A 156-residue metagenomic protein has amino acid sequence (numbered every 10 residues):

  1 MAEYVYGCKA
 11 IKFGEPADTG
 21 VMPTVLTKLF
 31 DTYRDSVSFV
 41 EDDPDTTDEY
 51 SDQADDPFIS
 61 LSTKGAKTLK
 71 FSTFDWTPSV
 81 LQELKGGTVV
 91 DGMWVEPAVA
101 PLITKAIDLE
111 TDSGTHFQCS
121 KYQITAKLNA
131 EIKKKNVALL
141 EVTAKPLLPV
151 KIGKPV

Functional and structural regions predicted by a protein language model:
M1-P78, K121-L139: Solvent-exposed edge beta-strands and adjacent loop segments that serve as assembly or binding interfaces
A10, A17, P23, V89-V90 (+3 more regions): Polar low-complexity intrinsically disordered regions enriched in Ser/Thr and small residues
E15, M22, D43, D56 (+4 more regions): Intrinsic-disorder/low-complexity coil detector
T68-S72, A106-D108, E141-K145: Beta-strand secondary-structure signal
S79-E83: Short, conserved charged micro-motifs
K85-T115: Short, acidic/charged, Gly/Pro-enriched secondary-structure junctions
G114-V156: Mixed-charge, glycine-accented linear interaction segment located at domain edges/termini
